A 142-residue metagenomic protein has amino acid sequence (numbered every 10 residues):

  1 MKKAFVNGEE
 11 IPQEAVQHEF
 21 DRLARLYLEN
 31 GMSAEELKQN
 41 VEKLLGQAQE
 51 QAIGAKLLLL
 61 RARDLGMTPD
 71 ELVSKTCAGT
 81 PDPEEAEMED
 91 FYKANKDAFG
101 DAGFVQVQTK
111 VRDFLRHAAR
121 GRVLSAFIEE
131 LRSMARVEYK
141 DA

Functional and structural regions predicted by a protein language model:
M1-A142: Peptidyl-prolyl cis-trans isomerase
